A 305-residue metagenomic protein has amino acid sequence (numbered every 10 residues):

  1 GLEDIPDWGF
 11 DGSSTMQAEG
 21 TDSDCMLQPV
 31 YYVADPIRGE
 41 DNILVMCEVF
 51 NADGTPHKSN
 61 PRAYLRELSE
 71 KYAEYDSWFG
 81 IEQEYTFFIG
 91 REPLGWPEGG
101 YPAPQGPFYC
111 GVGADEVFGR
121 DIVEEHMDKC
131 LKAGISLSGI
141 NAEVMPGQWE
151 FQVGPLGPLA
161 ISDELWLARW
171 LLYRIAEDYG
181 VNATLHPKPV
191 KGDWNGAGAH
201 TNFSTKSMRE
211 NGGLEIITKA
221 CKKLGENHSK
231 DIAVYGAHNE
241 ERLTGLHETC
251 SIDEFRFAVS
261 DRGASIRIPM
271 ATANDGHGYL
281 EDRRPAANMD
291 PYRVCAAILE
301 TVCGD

Functional and structural regions predicted by a protein language model:
G1-A142, E164, V181, K219 (+2 more regions): ATP/Mg2+-dependent ligation/transfer catalytic cores
D4, I43, I81, G147 (+3 more regions): A generic structural signal for well-ordered coil/turn residues at beta-strand boundaries that shape enzyme active-site
I43, N195-K206, M270-G278: Short acidic (Asp/Glu) and glycine-rich catalytic loops that position anionic groups and cofactors
V49-T55, A114-D115, P155-I161, T205-E210 (+2 more regions): A generic structural motif
S69, E84-T86, M127, R169 (+3 more regions): Short, well-ordered alpha-helical packing segments
E84-W96, A142-L156, H186-K206: Histidine-centered divalent-metal-coordination microenvironment in nucleic-acid enzymes
A114-I122, G139-M145, G157-A168, L172 (+5 more regions): Short, contiguous, pocket-lining structural segments that sit at or immediately flank catalytic/ligand-binding sites
A160, L171-V181, R209-D305: C-terminal accessory/tail domains of diverse enzymes
